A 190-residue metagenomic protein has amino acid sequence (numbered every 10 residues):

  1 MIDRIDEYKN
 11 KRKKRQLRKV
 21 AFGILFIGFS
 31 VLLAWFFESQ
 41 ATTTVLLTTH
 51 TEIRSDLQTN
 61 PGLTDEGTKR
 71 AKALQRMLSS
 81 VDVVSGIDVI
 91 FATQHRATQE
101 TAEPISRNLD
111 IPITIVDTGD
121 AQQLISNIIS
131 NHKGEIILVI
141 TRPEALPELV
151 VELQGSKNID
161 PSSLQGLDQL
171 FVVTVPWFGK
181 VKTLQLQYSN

Functional and structural regions predicted by a protein language model:
I2-F36, Q40-G134, A145-N190: Active-site-proximal alpha-helix that buttresses catalytic centers in soluble enzyme cores
I136-I140: Periplasmic-binding protein-like
